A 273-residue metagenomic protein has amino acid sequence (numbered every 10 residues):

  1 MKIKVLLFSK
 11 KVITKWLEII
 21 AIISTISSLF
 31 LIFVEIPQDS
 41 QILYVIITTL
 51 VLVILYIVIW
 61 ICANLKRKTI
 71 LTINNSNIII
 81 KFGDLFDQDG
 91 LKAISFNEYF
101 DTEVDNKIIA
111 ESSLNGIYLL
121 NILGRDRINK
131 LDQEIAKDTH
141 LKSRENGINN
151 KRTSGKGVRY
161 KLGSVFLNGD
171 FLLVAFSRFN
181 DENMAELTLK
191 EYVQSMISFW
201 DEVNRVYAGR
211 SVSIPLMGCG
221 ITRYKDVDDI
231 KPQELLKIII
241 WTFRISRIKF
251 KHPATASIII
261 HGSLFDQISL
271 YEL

Functional and structural regions predicted by a protein language model:
M1-L273: Macrodomain-like recognition of ADP-ribose-binding/processing modules
